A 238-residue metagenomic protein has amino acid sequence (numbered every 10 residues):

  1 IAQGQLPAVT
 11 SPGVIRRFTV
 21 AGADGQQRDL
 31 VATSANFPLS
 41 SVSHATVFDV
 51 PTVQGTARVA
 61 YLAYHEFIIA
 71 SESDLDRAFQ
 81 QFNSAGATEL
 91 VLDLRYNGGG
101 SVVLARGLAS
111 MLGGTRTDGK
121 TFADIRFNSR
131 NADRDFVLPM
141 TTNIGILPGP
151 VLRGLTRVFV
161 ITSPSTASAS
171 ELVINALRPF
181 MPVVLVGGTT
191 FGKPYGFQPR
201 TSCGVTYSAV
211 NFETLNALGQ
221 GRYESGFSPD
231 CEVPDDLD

Functional and structural regions predicted by a protein language model:
A2-A87: C-terminal, low-ordered peptide segments at domain boundaries
Q54-L62, E66-E89, N97-D238: C-terminal "post-core" interaction segments
L92: P-loop NTPase catalytic core of nucleic-acid-dependent motor ATPases
